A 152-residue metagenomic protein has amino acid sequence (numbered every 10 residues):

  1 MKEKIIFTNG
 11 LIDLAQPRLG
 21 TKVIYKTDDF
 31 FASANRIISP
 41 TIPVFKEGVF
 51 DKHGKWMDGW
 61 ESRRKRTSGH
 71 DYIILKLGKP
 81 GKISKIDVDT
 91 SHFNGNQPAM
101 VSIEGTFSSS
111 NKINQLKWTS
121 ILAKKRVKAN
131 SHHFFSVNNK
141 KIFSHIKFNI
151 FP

Functional and structural regions predicted by a protein language model:
M1-T67, S84, S91-F107, N138-P152: Juxtadomain low-complexity/linker regions and immediately adjacent membrane-anchoring helices
H70, L75-P80, W118-P152: Beta-sandwich interaction modules
I73, D89-T90: Short secondary-structure capping/turn segments at boundaries of alpha-helices and beta-strands
S109-T119: Acidic Ser/Thr/Pro-rich low-complexity disordered segments that often serve as glycosylated linkers/stalks around
